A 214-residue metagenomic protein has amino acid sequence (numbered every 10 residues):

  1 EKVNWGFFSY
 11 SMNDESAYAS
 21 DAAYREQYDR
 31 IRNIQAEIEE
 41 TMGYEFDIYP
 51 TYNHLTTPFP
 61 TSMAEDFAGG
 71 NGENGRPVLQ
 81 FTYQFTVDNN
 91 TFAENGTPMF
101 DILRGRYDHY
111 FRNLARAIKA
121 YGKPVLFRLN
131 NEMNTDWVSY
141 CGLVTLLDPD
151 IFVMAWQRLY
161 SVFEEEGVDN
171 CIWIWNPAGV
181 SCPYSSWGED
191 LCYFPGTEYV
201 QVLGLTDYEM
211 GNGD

Functional and structural regions predicted by a protein language model:
E1-K2, E40-E45, G72-N74, K119-Y121 (+1 more regions): Flexible, charged surface loops at secondary-structure boundaries
E1-T57: Boundary/entry segment of secreted carbohydrate-active catalytic domains
W5-F7, D47-T51, P77-Y83, V125-L129 (+2 more regions): Hydrophobic faces of well-ordered beta-strands that scaffold small-molecule active sites in alpha/beta enzyme cores
Y10, T51-L55, Q84-T86, N130-E132 (+2 more regions): Active-site beta-loop-alpha junctions enriched in small/polar residues
E26-I38, P58-G69, F111-L114, G179-P195 (+1 more regions): Alpha-helical scaffolding within the catalytic cores of extracellular/periplasmic polymer-degrading hydrolases
M42-H54, Y83, D190-D214: Aromatic- and acid-rich polysaccharide-binding/catalytic face of secreted or lumenal carbohydrate-active enzymes
L55-C171: Substrate-binding cleft of extracellular glycoside hydrolase catalytic domains
M133-V144, N170, S181-S185, V200 (+2 more regions): Flexible, surface-exposed loop/gating regions in the mature catalytic domains of secreted/periplasmic hydrolases
